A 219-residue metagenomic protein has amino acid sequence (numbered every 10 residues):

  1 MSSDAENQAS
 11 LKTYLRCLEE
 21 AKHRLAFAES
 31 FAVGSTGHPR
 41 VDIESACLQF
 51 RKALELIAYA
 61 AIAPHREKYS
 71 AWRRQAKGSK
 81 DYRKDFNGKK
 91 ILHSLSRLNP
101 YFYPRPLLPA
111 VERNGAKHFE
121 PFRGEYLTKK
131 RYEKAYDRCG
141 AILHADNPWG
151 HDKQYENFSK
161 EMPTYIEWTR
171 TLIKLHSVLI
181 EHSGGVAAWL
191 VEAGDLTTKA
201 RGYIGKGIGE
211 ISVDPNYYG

Functional and structural regions predicted by a protein language model:
M1-E29: Extended intrinsically disordered or low-complexity regions, especially N/C-terminal cytosolic tails and loops, rather
S3-N7, G78-Y218: Long, charged low-complexity segments
E6, R24, F31-A32, H38 (+2 more regions): A generic structural signal for ordered alpha-helices
Q8-E19, G37-L48, S70-A71, F122-E133 (+2 more regions): Short, solvent-exposed segments of well-ordered alpha helices
K22-L25, E29, C47-L54, E133-Y136 (+2 more regions): Generic structural concept
S30-N87: N-terminal interaction modules that seed assembly of large macromolecular complexes
